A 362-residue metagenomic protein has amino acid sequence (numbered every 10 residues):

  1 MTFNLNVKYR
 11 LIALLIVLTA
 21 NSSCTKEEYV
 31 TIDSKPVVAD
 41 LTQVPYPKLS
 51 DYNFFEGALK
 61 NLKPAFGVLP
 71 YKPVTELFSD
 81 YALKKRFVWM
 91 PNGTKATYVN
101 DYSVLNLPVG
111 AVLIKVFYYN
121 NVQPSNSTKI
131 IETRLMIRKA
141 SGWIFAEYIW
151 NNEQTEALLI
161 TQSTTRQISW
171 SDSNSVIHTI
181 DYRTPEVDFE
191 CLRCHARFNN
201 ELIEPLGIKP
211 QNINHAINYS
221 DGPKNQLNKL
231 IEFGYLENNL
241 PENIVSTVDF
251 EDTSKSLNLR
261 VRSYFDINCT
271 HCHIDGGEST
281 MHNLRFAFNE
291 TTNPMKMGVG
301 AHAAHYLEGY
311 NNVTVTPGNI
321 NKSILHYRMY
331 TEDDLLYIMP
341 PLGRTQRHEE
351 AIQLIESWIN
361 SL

Functional and structural regions predicted by a protein language model:
T2-L11: Bacterial N-terminal signal peptides that target proteins for export
I12-N21: Bacterial N-terminal signal peptides
N21-Y46: Bacterial Sec-dependent N-terminal signal peptides
T25-D33, V104, V122-L362: Sequence context surrounding c-type heme c attachment/ligation sites in exported
K85-Y98: Short, structured beta-strand/loop micro-motifs enriched in basic residues and often containing a Trp
L107-G110: Short, well-ordered loop/turn sites that connect or cap secondary structure elements
